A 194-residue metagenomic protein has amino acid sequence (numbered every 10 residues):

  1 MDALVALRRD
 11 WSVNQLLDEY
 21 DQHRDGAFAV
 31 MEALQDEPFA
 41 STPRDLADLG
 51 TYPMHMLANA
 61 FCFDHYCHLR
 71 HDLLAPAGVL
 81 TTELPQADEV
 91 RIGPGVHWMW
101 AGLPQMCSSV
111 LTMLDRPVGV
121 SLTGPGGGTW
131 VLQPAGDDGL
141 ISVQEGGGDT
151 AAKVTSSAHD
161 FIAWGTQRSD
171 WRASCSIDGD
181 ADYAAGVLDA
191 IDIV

Functional and structural regions predicted by a protein language model:
M1-A33, F39-T42: Short, helix-capping/interhelical loops that line the mouth of catalytic, cofactor-, or ligand-binding pockets
Q15, E19-H23, M54-F61, K153: Short, contiguous, pocket-lining structural segments that sit at or immediately flank catalytic/ligand-binding sites
A40-L49, I141: Conserved catalytic-core motifs characterized by acidic clusters
D45-S108, F161: Short, contiguous alpha-helical
V96-G126: A mid-sequence, solvent-exposed acidic-amphipathic segment
V118-L122, G139-V143, C175: Short polybasic amphipathic segments
T129-G136, Q144-G146: Short amphipathic beta-strand/extended segments with alternating polar/hydrophobic composition
E145-V194: C-terminal interaction segments
